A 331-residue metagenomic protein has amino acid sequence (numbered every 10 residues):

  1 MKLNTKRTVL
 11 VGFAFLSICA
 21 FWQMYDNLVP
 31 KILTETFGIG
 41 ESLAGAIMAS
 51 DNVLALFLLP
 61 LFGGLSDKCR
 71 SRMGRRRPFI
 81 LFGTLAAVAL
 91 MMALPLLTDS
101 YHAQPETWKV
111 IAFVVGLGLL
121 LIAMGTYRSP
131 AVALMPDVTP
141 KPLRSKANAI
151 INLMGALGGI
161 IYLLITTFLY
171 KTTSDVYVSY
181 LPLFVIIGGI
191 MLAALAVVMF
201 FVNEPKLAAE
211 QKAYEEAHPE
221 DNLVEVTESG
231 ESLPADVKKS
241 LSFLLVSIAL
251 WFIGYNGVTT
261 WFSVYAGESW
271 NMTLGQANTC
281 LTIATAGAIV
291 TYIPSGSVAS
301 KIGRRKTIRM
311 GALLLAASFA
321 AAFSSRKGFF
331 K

Functional and structural regions predicted by a protein language model:
M1-K6, A103-Q104, V110-G116, T126-Y127 (+3 more regions): Intracellular loop-helix junctions on the cytosolic face of multi-pass helical membrane proteins
V11-C19, L120-M124, G155, S247-Y255 (+2 more regions): Hydrophobic transmembrane alpha-helices of secondary-active solute transporters
N27-L43, T260-A277: Short amphipathic helix-loop junctions that connect adjacent transmembrane helices in Major Facilitator Superfamily/SLC
G40-M48, K109, Y180, M272-L281: Juxtamembrane helix-start elements in MFS-like secondary transporters
N52-L56, P60, I160, T285-I293: Residue-level signature of mid-helix packing/kink "hotspots" within the transmembrane helices of 12-pass Major
F57-M73, T291-R304: Helix-to-loop junctions at the C-terminal end of transmembrane segments in multipass secondary transporters
K68-L85, K301-A312: Cytoplasmic membrane-interface "Motif A"-like loop-to-helix N-cap segments of 12-TM Major Facilitator Superfamily
I80-T107, L313-F330: C-terminal ends and interior cores of transmembrane alpha-helices in multi-pass membrane transporters/permeases
